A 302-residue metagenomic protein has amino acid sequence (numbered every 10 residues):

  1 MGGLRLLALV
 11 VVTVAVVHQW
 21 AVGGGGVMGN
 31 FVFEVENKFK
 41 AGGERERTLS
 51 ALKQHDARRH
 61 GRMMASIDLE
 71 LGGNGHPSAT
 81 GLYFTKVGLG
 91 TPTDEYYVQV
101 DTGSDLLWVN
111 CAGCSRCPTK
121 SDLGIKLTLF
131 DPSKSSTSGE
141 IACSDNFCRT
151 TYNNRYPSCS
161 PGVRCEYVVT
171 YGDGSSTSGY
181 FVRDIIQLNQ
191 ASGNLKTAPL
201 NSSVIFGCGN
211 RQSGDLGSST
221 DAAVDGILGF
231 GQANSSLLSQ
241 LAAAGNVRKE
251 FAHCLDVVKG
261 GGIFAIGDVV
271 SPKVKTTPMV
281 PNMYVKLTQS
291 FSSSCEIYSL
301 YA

Functional and structural regions predicted by a protein language model:
M1, T48, C143, C148 (+4 more regions): Generic structural signal of hydrophobic/aromatic residues within well-ordered alpha-helices of folded domains
G2-D94, E166-Y180, D215-L216, P272-A302: Pepsin-like aspartyl protease folds
Q54-H55, A65-L69, N74-S78, F147-S158 (+4 more regions): A generic short-segment signal for beta-strand/edge and adjacent turn/coil regions
P77-V204, C208-T220: Signature of the N-terminal lobe/flap region of pepsin-like aspartyl proteases
F84-V87, E95-V100, L106-V109, D225-F230 (+3 more regions): Conserved, well-structured core segments
T137-S138, A142-N146, A243-N246, Q289-F291: Low-complexity, flexible helical/coil segments
T170-M283: Glycine-rich flap/beta-hairpin and adjacent strands of clan AA aspartyl proteases
